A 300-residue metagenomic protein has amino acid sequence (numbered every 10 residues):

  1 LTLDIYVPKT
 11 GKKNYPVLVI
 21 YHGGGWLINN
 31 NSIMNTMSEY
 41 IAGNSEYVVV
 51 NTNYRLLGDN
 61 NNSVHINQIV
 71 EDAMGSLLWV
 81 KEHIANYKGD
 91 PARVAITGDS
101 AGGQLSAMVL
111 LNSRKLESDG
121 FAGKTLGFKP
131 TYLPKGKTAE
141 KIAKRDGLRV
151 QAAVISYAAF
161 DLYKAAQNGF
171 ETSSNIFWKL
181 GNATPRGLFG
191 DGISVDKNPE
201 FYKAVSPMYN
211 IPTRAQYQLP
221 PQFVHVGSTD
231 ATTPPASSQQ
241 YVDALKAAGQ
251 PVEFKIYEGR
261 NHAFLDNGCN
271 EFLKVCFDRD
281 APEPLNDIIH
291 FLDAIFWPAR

Functional and structural regions predicted by a protein language model:
L1-R300: Alpha/beta-hydrolase superfamily serine-hydrolase fold, recognizing
